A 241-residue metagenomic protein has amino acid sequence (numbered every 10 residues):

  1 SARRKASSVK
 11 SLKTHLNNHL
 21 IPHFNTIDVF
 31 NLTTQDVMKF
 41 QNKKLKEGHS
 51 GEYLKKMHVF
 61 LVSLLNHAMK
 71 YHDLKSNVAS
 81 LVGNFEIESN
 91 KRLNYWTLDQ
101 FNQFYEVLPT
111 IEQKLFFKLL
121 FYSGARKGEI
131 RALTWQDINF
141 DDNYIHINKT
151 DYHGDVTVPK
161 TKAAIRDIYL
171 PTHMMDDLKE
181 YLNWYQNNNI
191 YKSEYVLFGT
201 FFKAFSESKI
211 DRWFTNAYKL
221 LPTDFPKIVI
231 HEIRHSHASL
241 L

Functional and structural regions predicted by a protein language model:
S1-D73, N90, K203-I210, D224-E232 (+1 more regions): N-terminal core-binding DNA-recognition domain of tyrosine site-specific recombinases/integrases
Q35, F85-Q113, Y122-A125, T150 (+1 more regions): Long, amphipathic, Lys/Arg-enriched alpha-helical "connector/arm" segment
V37-K39, V107-F116, N139, Y144: Conserved catalytic core of the tyrosine transesterase superfamily
M38-K43, K70-Q103, T200-F201: Flexible interdomain linker/hinge and immediately adjacent N-terminus of the catalytic tyrosine-recombinase domain
E47, G51, N102, E106 (+6 more regions): Short, basic (Lys/Arg/His-rich) helix/loop patches that form interaction surfaces in the mid-to-C-terminal regions
V59-H67, K114-R131, S239-L240: Short pre-functional
G83-N84, Q100, S123, A132-W184: Conserved tyrosine-mediated DNA breakage-rejoining catalytic core shared by Y-recombinases
